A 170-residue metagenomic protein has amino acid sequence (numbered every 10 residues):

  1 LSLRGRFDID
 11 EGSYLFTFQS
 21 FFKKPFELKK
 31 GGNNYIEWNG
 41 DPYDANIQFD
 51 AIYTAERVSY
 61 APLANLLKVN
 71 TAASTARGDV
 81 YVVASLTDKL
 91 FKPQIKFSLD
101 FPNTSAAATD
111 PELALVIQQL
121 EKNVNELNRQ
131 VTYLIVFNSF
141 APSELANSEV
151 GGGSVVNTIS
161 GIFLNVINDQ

Functional and structural regions predicted by a protein language model:
L1, N157-Q170: C-terminal accessory/binding modules appended to enzymatic or scaffolding proteins
L1-A146, N165: Strand-loop-strand
E149: Conserved, well-structured functional cores that handle cations and Mg-NTP chemistry
